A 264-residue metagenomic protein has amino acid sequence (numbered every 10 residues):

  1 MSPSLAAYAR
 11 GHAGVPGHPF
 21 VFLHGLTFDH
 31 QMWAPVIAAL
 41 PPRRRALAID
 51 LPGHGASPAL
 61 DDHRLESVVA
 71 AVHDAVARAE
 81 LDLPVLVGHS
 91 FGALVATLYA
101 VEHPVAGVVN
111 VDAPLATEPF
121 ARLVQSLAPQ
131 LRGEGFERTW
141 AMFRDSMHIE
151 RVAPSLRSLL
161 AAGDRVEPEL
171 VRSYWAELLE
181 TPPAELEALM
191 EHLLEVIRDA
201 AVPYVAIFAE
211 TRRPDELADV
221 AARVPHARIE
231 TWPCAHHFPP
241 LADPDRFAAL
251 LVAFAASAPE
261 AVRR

Functional and structural regions predicted by a protein language model:
R10-P58: Conserved HGGG/HGGXW glycine-rich cap/lid loop of the alpha/beta-hydrolase fold
S67-P84: Conserved acidic catalytic loop of the alpha/beta-hydrolase fold
V68, L86-G88, V111: Short beta-strand immediately N-terminal to the catalytic nucleophile in serine-hydrolase-like folds
G88-G92, A96: Gly/Ala-rich beta-loop-alpha elbow adjacent to hydrolase catalytic centers
T97-V101, V105-W140: Flexible "cap/lid" loop of the alpha/beta hydrolase fold
P119-A121, E137-R198: Conserved alpha/beta-hydrolase catalytic His-Asp/Glu region
S173-T231, P240: Conserved serine/cysteine hydrolase catalytic core
A235-A248: Catalytic histidine-centered segment of alpha/beta-hydrolase-like enzymes
